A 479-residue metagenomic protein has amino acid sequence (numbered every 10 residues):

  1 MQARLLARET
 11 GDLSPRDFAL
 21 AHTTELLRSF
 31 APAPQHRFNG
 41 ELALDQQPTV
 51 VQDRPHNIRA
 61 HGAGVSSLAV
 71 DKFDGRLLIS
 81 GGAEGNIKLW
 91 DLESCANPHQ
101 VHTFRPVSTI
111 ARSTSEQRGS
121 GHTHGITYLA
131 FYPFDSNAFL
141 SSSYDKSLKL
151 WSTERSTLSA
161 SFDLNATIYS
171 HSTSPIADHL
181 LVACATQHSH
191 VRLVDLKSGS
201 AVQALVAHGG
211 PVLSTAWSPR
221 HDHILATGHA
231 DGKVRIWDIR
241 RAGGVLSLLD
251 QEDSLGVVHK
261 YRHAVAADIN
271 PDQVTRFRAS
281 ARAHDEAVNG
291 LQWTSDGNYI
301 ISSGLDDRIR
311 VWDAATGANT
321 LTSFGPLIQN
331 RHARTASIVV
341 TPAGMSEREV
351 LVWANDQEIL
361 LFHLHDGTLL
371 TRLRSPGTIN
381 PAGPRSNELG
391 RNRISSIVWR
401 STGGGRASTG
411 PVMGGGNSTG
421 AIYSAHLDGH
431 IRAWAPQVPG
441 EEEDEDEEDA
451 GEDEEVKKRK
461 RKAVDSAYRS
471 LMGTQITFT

Functional and structural regions predicted by a protein language model:
M1-A43, E252-P271, T322-T479: Terminal intrinsically disordered, low-complexity extensions flanking WD-repeat/beta-propeller proteins
R28-V50, L78-R112: Beta-propeller domains
H56-G85, W353: Beta-strand-rich domains and repeat architectures in extracellular enzymes and scaffolds, especially beta-propellers
N57-V65, I110-I126, F162-Y169, V206-V212 (+5 more regions): WD40/WD-repeat beta-propeller blade N-cap
L68-G75, L129-S136, S172-H179, S198 (+6 more regions): Loop/turn segments within WD40 beta-propeller blades
G81-E84, L92, S142-D145, C184-H188 (+5 more regions): Conserved strand-to-loop turn within each blade of WD40 beta-propeller repeats
I87-L92, L148-S152, V191-D195, V234-D238 (+3 more regions): WD40-repeat beta-propellers
T109-R241: Fungal eukaryote-biased detector of long internal structured cores
